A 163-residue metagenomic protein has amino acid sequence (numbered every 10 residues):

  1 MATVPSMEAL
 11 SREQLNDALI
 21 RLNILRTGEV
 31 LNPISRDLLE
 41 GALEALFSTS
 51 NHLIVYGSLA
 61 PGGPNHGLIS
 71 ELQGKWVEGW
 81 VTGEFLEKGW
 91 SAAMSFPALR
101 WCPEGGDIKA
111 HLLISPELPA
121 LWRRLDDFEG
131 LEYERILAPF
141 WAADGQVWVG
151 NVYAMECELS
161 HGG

Functional and structural regions predicted by a protein language model:
A2-G163: Glycine-aromatic micro-motifs
